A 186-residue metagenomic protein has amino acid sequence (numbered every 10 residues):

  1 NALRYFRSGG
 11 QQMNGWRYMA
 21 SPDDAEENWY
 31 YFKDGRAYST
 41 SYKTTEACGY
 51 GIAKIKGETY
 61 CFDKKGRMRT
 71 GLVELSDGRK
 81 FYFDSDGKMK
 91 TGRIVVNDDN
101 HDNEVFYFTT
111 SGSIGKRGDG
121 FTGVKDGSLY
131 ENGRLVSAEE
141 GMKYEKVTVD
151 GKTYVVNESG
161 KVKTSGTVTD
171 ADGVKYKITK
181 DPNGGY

Functional and structural regions predicted by a protein language model:
N1-Y186: Extracellular adhesion/carbohydrate-binding repeat motifs centered on closely spaced tryptophans
